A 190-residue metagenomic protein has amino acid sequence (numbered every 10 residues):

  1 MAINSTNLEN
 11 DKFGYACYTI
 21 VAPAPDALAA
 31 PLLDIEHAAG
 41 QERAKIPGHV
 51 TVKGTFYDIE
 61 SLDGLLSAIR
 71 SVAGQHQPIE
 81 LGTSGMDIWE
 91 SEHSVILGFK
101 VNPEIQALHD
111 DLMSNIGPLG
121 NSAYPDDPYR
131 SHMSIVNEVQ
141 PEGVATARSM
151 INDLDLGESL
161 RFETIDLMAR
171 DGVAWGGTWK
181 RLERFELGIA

Functional and structural regions predicted by a protein language model:
M1-E80, F99-T164, G176-A190: Basic, often amphipathic N-terminal segments
S84-E92, S131, T164-A174: Short proline/glycine- and acidic-rich turn/helix-capping motifs at secondary-structure junctions
E92-F99: Surface-exposed, active-site-proximal loop segments in enzymatic domains
